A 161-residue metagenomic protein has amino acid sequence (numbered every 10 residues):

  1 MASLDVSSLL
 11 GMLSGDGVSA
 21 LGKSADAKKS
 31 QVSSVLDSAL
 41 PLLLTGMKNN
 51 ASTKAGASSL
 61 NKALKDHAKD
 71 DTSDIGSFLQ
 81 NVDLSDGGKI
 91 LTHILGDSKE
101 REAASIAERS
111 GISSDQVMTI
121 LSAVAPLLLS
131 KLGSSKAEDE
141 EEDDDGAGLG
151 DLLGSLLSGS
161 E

Functional and structural regions predicted by a protein language model:
M1-E161: A structural "flexibility-hinge" signal
